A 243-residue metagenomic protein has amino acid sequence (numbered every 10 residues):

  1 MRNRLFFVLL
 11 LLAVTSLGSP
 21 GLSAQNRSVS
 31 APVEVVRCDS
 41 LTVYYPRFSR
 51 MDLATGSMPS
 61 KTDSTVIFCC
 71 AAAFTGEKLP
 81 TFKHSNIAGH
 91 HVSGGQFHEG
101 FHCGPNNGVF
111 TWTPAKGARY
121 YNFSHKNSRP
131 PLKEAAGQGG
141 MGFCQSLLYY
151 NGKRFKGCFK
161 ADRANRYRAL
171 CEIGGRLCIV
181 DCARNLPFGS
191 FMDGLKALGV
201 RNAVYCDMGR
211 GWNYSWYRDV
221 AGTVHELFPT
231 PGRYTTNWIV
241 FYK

Functional and structural regions predicted by a protein language model:
M1-F7: Bacterial N-terminal signal peptides that target proteins for export
V8-S16: Bacterial N-terminal signal peptides
G18, S23-A24: Boundary at the C-terminal end of the N-terminal hydrophobic targeting segment
Q25-C103, V109, V180: Zymogen propeptides
L79-K153: Active-site-adjacent helix-turn-beta-strand microarchitecture at beta-sheet edges that either contains or buttresses
F82-C103, K160-Y167, E172, R176-N202 (+1 more regions): Conserved, well-ordered active-site substructure
N151, K156-G157, R168: Internal active-site segments that recognize and position negatively charged phosphoryl groups and nucleotide moieties
